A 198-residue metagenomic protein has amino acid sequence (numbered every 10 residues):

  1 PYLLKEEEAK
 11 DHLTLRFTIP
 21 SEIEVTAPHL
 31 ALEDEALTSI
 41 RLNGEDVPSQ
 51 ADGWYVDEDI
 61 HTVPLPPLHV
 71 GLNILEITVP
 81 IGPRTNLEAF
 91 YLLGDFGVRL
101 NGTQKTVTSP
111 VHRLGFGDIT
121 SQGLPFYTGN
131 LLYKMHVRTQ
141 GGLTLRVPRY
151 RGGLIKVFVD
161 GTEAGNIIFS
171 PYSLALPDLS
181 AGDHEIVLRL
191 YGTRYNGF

Functional and structural regions predicted by a protein language model:
P1-H12, D34, E45-P48, D52-E58 (+3 more regions): An acidic-aromatic loop/edge-strand motif
L15-F17: Beta-sheet-rich sandwich/jelly-roll-like modules and their strand-loop junctions
I19-N43, L75, V137, G142-D160 (+1 more regions): Aromatic-lined ligand-binding clefts that engage carbohydrates, nucleic acids, or primary amines
S21, T26-P28, S39, S49 (+5 more regions): Generic serine detector
I23-V25, V70, G152, I167 (+1 more regions): A cross-taxa feature marking solvent-exposed loop/turn segments within ectodomains of secreted and single-pass membrane
S39-T62, F158-L174: Solvent-exposed beta-strand/loop surfaces of large extracellular or lumenal domains
